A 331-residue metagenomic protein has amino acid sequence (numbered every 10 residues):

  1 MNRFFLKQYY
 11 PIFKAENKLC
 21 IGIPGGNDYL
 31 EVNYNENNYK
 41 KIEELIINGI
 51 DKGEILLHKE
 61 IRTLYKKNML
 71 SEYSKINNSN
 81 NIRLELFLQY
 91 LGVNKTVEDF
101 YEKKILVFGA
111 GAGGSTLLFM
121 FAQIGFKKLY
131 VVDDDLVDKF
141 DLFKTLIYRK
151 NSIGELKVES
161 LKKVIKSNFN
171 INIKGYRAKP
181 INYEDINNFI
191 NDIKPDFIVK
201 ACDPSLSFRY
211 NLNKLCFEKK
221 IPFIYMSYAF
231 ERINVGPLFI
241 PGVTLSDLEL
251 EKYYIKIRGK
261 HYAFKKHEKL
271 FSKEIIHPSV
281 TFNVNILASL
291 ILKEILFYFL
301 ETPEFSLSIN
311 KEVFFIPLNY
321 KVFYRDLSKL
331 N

Functional and structural regions predicted by a protein language model:
M1-N331: Adenine nucleotide-associated cytosolic modules
